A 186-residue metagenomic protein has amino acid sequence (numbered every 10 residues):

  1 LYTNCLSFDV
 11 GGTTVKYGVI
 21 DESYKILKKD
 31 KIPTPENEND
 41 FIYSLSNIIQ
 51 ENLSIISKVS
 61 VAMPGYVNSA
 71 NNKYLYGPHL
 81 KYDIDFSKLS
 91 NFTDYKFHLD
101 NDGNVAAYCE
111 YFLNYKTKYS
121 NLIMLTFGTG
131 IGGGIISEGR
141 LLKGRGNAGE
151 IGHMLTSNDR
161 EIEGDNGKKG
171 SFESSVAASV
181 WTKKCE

Functional and structural regions predicted by a protein language model:
L1-N4, E51-S54, T117: Short, Lys/Arg-enriched, disordered terminal segments
Y2-D40, K73-Y74, L141, R145-S157: Short glycine-rich, Thr/Ser-proximal phosphate-binding strand/loop in the N-terminal lobe of ATP-dependent enzymes
D9, D102, G128: Active-site glycine-centered loops adjacent to acidic/histidine catalytic or metal-binding residues that shape
G18-V19, E38, H98, L113-E186: Glycine/GP-enriched mid-protein hinge/lid loop-to-helix segment characteristic of carbohydrate kinases
D30-S57, G170-S175, S179-E186: Adenine-nucleotide phosphate-binding core of ATP-dependent small-molecule kinases
P35-S46, I55-V59, G65-I123: Glycine-rich phosphate-binding loop and adjoining helix at the ATP-binding site of ATP-dependent phosphoryl-transfer
P64-V67, G128-G130: Short glycine-rich anion-binding loops that position phosphate/pyrophosphate groups of nucleotides and phosphorylated
